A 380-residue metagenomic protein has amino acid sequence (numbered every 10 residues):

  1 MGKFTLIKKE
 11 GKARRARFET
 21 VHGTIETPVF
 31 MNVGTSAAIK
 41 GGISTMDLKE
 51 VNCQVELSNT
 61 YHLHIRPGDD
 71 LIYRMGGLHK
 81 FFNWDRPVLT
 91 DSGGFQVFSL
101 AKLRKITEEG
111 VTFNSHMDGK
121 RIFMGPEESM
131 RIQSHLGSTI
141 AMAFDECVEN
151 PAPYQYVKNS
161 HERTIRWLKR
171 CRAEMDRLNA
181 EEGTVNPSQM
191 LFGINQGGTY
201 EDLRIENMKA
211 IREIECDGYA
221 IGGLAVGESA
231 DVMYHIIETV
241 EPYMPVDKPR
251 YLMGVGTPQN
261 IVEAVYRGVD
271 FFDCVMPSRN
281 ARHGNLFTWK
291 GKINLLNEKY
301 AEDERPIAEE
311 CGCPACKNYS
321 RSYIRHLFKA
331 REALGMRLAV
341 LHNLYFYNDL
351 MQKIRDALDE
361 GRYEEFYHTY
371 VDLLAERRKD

Functional and structural regions predicted by a protein language model:
M1-R17, I25-M31, G41-G42, D145-P151 (+1 more regions): C-terminal extensions of enzymes
M1-V185, E298-A301: Non-catalytic, usually N-terminal nucleic-acid engagement modules in DNA/RNA processing proteins
G23, E56, D91, Q133 (+5 more regions): Conserved, mostly hydrophobic/aromatic
E128, I132, N159, R163-R170 (+5 more regions): A non-catalytic, amphipathic alpha-helix used as a structural packing/dimerization or gating element in enzyme scaffolds
S138, K169, A173-D176, P242-P245 (+4 more regions): Generic secondary-structure signature for well-ordered alpha-helical cores
N150-Y154, K158, G218-L224, A333-M336: Glycine- and acidic
I165, E174, L178, N186-I307: Glycine-rich phosphate/ribose-binding loops and adjacent secondary-structure elements that form binding surfaces
E174-T184, K248, I354-F366: Surface-exposed helix-capping loop/turn segments at secondary-structure junctions
